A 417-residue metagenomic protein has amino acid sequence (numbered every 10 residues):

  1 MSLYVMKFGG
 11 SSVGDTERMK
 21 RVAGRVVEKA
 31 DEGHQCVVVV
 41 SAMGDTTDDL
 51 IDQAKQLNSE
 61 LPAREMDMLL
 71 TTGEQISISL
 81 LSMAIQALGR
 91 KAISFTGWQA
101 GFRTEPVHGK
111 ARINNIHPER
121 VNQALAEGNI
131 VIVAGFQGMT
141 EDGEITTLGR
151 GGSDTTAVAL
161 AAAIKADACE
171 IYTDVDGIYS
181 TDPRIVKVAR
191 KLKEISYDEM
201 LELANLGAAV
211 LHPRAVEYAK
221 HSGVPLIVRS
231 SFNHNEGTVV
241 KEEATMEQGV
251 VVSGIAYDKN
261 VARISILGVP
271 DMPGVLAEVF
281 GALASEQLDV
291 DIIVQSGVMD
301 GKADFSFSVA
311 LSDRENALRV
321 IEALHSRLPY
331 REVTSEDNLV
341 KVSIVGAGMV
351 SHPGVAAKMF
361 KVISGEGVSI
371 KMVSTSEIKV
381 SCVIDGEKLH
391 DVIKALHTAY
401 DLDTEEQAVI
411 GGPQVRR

Functional and structural regions predicted by a protein language model:
M1-V216, I384-D385, Y400, T404 (+1 more regions): Nucleotide/pyrophosphate-binding catalytic subdomain
H34, R90, V224, L288 (+1 more regions): Short phosphate-binding/catalytic loops that engage adenosine nucleotides
A168-Y172, L226-V228, D291, M372: Short hydrophobic alpha-helical runs that function as membrane-insertion/retention elements
A215, P225, E243-A244: Membrane-embedded hairpin module used as a gating/binding unit in multi-pass transport and secretion proteins
A219: Acidic-aromatic/histidine active-site loop/patch
S222-N235, K259: Active-site C-terminal subdomain of aminotransferase-like
G237-R417: A conserved regulatory-domain signal marking ACT and ACT-like small-molecule sensing domains and adjacent regulatory
